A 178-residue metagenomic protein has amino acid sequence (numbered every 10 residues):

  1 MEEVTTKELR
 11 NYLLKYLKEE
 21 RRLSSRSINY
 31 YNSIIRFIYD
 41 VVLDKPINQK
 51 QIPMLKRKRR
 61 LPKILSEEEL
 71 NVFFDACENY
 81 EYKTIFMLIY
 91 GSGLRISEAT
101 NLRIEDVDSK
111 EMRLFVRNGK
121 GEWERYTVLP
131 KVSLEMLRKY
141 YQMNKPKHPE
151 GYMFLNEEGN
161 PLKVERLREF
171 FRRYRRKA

Functional and structural regions predicted by a protein language model:
M1-A178: Conserved catalytic core of the tyrosine transesterase superfamily
